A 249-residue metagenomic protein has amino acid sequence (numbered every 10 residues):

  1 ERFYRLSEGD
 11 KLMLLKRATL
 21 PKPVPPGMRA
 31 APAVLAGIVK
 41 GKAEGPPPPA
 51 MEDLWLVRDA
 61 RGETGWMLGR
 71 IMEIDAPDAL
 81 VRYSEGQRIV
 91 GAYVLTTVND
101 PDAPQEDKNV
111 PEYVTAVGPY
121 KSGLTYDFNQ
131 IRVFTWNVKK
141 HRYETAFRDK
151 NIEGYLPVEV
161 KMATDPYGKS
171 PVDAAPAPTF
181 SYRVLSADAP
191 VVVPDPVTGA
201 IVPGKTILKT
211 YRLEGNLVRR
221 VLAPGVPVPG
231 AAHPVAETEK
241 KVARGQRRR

Functional and structural regions predicted by a protein language model:
E1-E8, M13-L15, T19, P26-D107 (+4 more regions): Boundary regions of SH3-family modules and the immediately adjacent low-complexity/disordered segments in eukaryotic
I38, A43-P46, L80, T135-R249: Acidic, small-residue rich beta-repeat scaffolds with periodic aromatic anchors
G91-V110, S170-L185: A short, charged
V114-T115: Amphipathic alpha-helices and adjacent low-complexity segments
